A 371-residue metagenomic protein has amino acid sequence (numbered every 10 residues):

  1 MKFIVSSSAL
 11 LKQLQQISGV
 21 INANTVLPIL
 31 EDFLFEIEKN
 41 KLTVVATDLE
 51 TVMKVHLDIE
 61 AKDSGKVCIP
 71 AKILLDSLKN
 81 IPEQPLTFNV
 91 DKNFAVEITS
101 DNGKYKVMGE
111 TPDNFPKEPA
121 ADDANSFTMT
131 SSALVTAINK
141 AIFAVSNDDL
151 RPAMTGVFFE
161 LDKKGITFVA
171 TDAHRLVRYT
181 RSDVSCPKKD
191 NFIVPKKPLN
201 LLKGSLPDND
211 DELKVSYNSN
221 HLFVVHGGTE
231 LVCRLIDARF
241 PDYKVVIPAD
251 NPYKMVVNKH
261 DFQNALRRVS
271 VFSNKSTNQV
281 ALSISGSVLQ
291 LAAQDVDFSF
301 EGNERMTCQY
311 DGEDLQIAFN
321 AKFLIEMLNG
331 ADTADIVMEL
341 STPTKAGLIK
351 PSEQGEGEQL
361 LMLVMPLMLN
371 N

Functional and structural regions predicted by a protein language model:
M1-N371: Structural preference for solvent-exposed beta-strand-turn elements and adjacent flexible terminal/loop segments within
